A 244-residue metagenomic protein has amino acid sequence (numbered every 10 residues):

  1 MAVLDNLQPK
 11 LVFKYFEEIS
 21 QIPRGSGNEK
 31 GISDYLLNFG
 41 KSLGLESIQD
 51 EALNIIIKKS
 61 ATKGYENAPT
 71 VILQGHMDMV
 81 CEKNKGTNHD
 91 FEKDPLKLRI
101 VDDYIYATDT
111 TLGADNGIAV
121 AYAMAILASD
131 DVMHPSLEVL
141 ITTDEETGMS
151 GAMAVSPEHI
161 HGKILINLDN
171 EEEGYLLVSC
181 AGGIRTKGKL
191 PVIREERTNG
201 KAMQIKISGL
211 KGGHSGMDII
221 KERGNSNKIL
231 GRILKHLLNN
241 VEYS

Functional and structural regions predicted by a protein language model:
A2-D103: Acidic/His- and Gly-rich active-site-bordering loop/insert found across diverse amide/peptide-bond hydrolases
S20, G40, G44, C81 (+3 more regions): Structural signal for hydrophobic packing residues in well-ordered secondary-structure cores of soluble enzyme domains
P23, P95-L96, V101-Y106, T110 (+2 more regions): Midchain, well-structured core segments that form catalytic/ion-binding scaffolds
S33, N116-V120, N227: Short alpha-helical patches at coil-to-helix transitions and adjacent helical residues in well-structured domains
L36, G40, V120-L127, V155 (+1 more regions): Buried hydrophobic packing segments
S47-I48, L137, Y243: Hydrophobic anchor at the start of a short beta-strand that flanks the dinucleotide cofactor-binding loop
Y65-T147, A152-S156, G162-K163, A202: Active-site metal-coordination/substrate-binding segment of hydrolases, especially metallo-dependent peptidases
